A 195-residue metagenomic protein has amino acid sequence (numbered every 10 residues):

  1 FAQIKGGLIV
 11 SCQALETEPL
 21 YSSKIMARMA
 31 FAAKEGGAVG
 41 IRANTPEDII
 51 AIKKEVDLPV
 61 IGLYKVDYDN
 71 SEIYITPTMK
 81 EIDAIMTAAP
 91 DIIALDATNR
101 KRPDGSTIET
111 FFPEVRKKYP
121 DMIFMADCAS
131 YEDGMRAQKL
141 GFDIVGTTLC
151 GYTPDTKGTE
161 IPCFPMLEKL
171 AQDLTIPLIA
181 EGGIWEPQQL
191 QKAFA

Functional and structural regions predicted by a protein language model:
F1-A2, F31-K34, I49-D57, I108-P120 (+2 more regions): Surface-exposed amphipathic alpha-helices with a cationic face
F1-Y21: N-terminal amphipathic alpha-helix/helix-capping segment at the start of soluble metabolic enzymes
K5-V10, V56-N70, F111, R116-A129 (+1 more regions): Short beta-strand/loop segments at the ligand-binding rim of alpha/beta enzyme cores
I9, G40-R42, I61, I93-D96 (+2 more regions): Conserved beta-strand positions in the central sheet of alpha/beta enzyme cores
S23-A27, Y74-K80, S106-F112, T159-L167: Charged helix-capping and loop-helix junction motifs
D57-S106: Glycine/small-residue-rich loop that forms an oxyanion/phosphate-binding "nest" at active or ligand-binding sites
S71-I85, A129-D143, I176-A180, I184-A195: Catalytic cores of alpha/beta
P90-D104, S130, M135-M166: Glycine/Thr-rich beta-alpha phosphate-binding loop at enzyme active sites
